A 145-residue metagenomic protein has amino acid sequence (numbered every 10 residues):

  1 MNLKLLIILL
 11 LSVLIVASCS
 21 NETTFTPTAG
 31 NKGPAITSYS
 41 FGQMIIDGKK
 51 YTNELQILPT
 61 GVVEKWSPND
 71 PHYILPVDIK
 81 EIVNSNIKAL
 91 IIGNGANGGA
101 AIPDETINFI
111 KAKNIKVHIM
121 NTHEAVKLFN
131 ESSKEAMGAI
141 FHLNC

Functional and structural regions predicted by a protein language model:
M1-L6: Bacterial N-terminal signal peptides that target proteins for export
I8-L14: Bacterial N-terminal signal peptides
A17-S18: C-terminal motif of bacterial Sec signal peptides marking the signal peptidase cleavage site
I36-P76: Conserved mixed alpha/beta catalytic, RNA-binding, or beta-rich assembly cores of soluble enzyme, regulatory
K88-K113: Mid-chain, well-packed structural core segment of small domains
K111-L128: Well-ordered alpha/beta subsegment
V126-C145: Short basic, glycine-rich beta-strand/loop surfaces that mediate nucleic-acid
